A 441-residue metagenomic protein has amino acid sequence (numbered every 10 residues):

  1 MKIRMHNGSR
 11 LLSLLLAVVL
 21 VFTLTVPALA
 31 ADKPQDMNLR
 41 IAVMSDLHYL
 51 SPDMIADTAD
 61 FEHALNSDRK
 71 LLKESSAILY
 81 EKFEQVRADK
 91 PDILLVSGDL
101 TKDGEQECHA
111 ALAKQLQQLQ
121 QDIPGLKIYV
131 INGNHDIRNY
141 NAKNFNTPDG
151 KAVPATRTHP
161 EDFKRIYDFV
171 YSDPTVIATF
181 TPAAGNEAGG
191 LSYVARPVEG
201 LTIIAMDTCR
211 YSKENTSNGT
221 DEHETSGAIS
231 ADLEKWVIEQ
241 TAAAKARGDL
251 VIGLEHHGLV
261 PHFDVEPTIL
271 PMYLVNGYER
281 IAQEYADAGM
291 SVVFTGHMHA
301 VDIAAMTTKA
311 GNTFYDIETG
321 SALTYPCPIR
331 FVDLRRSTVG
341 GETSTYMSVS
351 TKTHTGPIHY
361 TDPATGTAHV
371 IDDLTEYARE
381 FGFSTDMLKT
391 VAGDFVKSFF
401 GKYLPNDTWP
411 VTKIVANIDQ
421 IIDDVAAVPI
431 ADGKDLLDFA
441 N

Functional and structural regions predicted by a protein language model:
K2, S9, S13, A31-K33 (+1 more regions): Non-catalytic terminal accessory segments
A30-H109: N-terminal active-site segment of His-dependent metallophosphoesterases
P34, K90-I93, T202-A205, T216-T313 (+2 more regions): His/acidic metal-ligating clusters that form di-metal
N38-S51, G200-E214, L254, Y315-G320 (+1 more regions): Active-site-proximal beta-strand elements of phosphoester/diester hydrolases
D46, L94, D99, L112 (+6 more regions): Divalent metal-coordination and catalytic microenvironments
L50-D53, K102-G104, N134-N141, Y211-E214 (+3 more regions): Active-site environment of divalent metal-dependent phosphoester hydrolases
A111-K235, A310, F331: Extended active-site neighborhood of metal-dependent phosphoesterases/phosphodiesterases
